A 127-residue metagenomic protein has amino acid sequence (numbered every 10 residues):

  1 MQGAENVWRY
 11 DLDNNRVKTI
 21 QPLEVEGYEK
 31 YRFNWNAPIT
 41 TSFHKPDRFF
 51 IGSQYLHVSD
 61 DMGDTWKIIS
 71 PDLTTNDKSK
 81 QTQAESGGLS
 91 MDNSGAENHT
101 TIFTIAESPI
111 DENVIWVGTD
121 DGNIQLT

Functional and structural regions predicted by a protein language model:
M1-T127: Beta-propeller blade termini and top-face loops
